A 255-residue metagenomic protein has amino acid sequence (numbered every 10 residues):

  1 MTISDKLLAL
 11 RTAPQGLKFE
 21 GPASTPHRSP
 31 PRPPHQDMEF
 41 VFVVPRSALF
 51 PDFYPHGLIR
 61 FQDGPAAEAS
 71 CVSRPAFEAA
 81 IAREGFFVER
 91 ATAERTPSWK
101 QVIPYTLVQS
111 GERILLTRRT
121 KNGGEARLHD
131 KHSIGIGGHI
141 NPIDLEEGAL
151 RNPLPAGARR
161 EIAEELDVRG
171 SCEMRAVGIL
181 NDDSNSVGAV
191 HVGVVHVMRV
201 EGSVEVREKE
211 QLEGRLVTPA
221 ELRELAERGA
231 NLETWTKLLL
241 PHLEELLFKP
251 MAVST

Functional and structural regions predicted by a protein language model:
T2-K209, P219-T255: N-terminal leader/linker segments that precede catalytic domains of diphosphate-processing enzymes
L216: Short aromatic/basic micro-patch
